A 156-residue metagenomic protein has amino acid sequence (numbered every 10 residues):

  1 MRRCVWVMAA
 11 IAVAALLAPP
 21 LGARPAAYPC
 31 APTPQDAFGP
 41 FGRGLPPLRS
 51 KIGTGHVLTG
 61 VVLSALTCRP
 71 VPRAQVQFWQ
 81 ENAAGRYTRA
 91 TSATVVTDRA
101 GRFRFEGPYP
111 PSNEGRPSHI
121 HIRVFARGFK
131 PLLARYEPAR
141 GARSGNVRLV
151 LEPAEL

Functional and structural regions predicted by a protein language model:
M1-M8: Bacterial N-terminal signal peptides that target proteins for export
M8-L16: Bacterial N-terminal signal peptides
A18-P20: N-terminal signal peptide c-region/cleavage motif recognized by signal peptidases
R24-L156: Beta-strand-dominated extracellular/periplasmic modules and repeats in secreted or surface-exposed proteins
